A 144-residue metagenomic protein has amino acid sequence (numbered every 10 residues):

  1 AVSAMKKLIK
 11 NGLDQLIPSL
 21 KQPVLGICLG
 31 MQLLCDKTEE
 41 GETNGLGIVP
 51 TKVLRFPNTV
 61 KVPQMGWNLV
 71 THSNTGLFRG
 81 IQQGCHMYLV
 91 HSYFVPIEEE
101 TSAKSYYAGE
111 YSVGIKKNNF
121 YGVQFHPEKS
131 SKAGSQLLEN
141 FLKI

Functional and structural regions predicted by a protein language model:
A1, M31, P63-W67, G134 (+1 more regions): A general structural signal for well-ordered alpha-helical segments in protein cores
A1-G26, M31-T43: Flexible gly/pro-rich beta->alpha loop and the following alpha-helix that scaffold active-site loops
A4-K7, L16, G30, G45 (+4 more regions): Residue-level recognition of specific faces of alpha-helices
N11-L13, D36-G109: Pocket-forming structural segment of enzyme catalytic cores
C28, H91, H126: Histidine-centered divalent metal-coordination motifs
G84, K116-F120: Beta-strand-turn-beta hairpins that frame and shape the catalytic cleft of phosphate-ester-processing enzymes
G109-K116: Short, surface-exposed beta-strand/loop micro-motifs that present aromatic residues
V123-I144: Acyltransferase
